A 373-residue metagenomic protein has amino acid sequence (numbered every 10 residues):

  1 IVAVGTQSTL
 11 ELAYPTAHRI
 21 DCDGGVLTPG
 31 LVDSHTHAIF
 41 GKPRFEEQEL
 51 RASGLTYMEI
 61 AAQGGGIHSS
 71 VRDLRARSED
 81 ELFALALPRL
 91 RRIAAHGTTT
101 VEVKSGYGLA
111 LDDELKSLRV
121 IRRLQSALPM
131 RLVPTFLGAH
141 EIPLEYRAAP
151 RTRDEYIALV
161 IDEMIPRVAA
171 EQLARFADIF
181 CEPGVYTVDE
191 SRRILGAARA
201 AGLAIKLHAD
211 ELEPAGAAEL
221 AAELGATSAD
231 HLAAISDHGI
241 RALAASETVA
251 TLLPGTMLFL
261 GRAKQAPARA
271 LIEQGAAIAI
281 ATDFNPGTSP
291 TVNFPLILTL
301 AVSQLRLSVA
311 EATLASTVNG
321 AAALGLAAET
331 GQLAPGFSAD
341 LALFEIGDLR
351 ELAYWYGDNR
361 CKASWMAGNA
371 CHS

Functional and structural regions predicted by a protein language model:
I1-L27: Histidine-rich, glycine-flanked metal-binding segment
A17-D21, P134, S364: Conserved beta-strand scaffold positions in the cores of enzyme catalytic domains, especially in NTP/NDP-utilizing
G24, H35, Q48, G97 (+11 more regions): Divalent metal-coordination and catalytic microenvironments
G25-E47: Di-metal (Zn2+ and/or Mg2+/Mn2+) metal-binding site signature of metallo-dependent hydrolases with the MBL/beta-CASP
P43-S69: Flexible glycine-/small-residue-enriched beta->alpha junction loops that bind anionic phosphate/pyrophosphate groups
H68-L85, R91, T99-A215: Metal-coordinating catalytic core of metallo-dependent amide/deamination hydrolases
A94, I161, A169-A170, R199 (+3 more regions): Non-catalytic positions within long, well-ordered alpha-helices that form the structural scaffold/packing of enzyme
A204-I205, E213-Q332, F344-R350, Y356-D358 (+1 more regions): Active-site-adjacent C-terminal substructures of enzyme catalytic domains
